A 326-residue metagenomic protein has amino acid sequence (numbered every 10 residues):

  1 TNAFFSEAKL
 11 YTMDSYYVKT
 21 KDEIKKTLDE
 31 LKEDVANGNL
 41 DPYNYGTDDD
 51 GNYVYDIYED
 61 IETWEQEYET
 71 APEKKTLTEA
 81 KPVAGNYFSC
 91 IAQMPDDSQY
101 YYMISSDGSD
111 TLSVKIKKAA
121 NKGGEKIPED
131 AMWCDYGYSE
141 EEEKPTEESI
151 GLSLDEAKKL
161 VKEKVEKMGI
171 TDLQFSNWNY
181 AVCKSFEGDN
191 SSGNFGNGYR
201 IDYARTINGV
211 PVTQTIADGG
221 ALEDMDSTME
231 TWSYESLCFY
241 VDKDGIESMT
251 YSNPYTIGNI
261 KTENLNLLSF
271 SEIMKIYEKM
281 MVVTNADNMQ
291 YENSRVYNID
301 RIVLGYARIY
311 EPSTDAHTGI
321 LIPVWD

Functional and structural regions predicted by a protein language model:
T1-D226: Preferential activation on post-signal-peptide N-terminal prodomains/segments of secreted or lumenal proteins
A84, L321-P323: A short, compositionally biased
L160, K164-L321: Segments that shape or occlude catalytic/ligand-binding pockets
